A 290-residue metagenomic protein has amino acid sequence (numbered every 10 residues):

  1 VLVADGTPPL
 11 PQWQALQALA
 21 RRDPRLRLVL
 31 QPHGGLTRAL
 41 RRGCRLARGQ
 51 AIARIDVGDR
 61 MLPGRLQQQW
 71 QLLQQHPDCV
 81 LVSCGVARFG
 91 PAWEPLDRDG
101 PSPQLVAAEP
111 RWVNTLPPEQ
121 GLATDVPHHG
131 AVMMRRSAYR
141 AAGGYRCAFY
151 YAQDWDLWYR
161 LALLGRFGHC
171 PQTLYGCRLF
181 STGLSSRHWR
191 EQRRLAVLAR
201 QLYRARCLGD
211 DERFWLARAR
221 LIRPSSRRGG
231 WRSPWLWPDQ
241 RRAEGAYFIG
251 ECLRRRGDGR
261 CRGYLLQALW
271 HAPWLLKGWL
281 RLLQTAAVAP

Functional and structural regions predicted by a protein language model:
V1-A4, L28, L161: Hydrophobic targeting segments
L2-Q14, D56: A conserved acidic beta->alpha catalytic loop
L10-P11, D59-L72: Acidic donor-binding/catalytic loop of UDP-sugar-dependent glycosyltransferases, especially processive GT2
D23-R25, H33-C44, Q68-A138, A142 (+2 more regions): Flexible acidic/His/Gly-enriched loops in nucleotide-sugar-dependent glycosyltransferase catalytic domains
T37, R45, L62, A108-V197: Conserved nucleotide-sugar donor-binding catalytic segment
I52: Short aromatic/hydrophobic "clamp" motif used to bind/position activated sugar donors
D56-R60, G85: The conserved acidic donor/metal-binding loop of glycosyltransferases
L179-P290: C-terminal subregions of glycosyltransferases and related glycan-biosynthesis enzymes
